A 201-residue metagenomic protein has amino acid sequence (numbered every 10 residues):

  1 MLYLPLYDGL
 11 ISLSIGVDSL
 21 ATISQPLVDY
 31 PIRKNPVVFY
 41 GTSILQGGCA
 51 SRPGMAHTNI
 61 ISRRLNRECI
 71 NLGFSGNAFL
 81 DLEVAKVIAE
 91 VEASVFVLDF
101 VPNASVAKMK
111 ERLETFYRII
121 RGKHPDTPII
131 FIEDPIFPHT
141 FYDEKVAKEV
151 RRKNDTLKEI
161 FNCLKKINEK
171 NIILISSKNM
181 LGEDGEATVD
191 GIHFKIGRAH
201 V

Functional and structural regions predicted by a protein language model:
M1-V37: N-terminal secretory targeting modules
K34-T58: Catalytic nucleophile-elbow at a beta strand-turn-alpha helix junction centered on a G-D-S/GDSL motif, marking
H57, R112, F116, K153-I160: A general structural detector for well-ordered alpha-helical segments in enzyme core domains, enriched
T58-I70, N162: Short helix-loop-beta junction
I61, A78-K123, D134-F141, E186: Oxyanion-hole/transition-state-stabilizing segment in secreted/luminal serine hydrolases and related acyltransferases
H124-I129: A short helix->loop->beta-strand "cap" motif at the edges of active sites that frequently abuts
F137-H200: Catalytic His-Asp segment of secreted/periplasmic serine-dependent ester chemistry enzymes
